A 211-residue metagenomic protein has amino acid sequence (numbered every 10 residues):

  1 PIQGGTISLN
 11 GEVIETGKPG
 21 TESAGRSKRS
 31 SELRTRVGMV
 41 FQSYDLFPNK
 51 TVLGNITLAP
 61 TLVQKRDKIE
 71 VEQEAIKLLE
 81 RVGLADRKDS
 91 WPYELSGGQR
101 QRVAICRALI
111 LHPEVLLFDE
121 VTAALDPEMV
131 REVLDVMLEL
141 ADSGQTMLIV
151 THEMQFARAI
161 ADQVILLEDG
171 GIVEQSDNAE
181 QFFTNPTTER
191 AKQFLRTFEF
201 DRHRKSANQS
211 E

Functional and structural regions predicted by a protein language model:
I14-G38, K68, F182-P186: ABC ATPase NBD coupling module
W91-L95, Q99: Conserved ABC ATPase signature
I110-E114: A short, proline-enriched helix->beta-strand linker immediately N-terminal to the Walker B motif in ABC-type P-loop
L116-D119: Catalytic Walker B motif of ABC-type/P-loop ATPase nucleotide-binding domains
R131-S143: Helical segment within the ABC ATPase nucleotide-binding domain
T151-H152: H-loop/switch region of ABC-family ATPase nucleotide-binding domains
G170-G171: Conserved ABC ATPase "signature" C-loop
